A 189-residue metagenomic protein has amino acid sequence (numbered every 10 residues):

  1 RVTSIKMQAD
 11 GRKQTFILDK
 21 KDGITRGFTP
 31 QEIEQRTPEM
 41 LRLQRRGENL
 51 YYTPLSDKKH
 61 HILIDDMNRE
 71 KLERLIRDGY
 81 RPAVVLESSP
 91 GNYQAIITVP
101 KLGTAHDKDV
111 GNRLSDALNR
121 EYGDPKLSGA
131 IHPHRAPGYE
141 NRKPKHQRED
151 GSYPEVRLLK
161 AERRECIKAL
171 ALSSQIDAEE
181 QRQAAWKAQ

Functional and structural regions predicted by a protein language model:
R1-Y93, T98-D116, R120, R182-Q183 (+1 more regions): Signature for HUH/AEP ssDNA processing cores
V2-Q8, S115-E121, K126, A130 (+1 more regions): A broadly tuned "polar low-complexity/structure-edge" signature
K20-K21, R148-Q189: Long, charge-rich alpha-helical interaction segments
R69, N141, R163: Short, glycine-/Ser/Thr-/acidic-enriched flexible segments
I97-G103, P125-D150: Short, conserved secondary-structure transition motifs
